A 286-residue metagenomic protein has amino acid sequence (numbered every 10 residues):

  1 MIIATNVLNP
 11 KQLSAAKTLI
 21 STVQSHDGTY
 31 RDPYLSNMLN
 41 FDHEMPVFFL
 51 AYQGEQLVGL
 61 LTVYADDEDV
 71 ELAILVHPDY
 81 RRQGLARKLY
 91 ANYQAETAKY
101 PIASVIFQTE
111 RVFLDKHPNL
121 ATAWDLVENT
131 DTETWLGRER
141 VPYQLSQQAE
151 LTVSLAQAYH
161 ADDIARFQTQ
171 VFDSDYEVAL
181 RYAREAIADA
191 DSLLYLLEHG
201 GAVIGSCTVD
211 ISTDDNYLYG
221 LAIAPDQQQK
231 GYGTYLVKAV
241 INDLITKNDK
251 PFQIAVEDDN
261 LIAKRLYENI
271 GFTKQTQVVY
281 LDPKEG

Functional and structural regions predicted by a protein language model:
M1-A16, L151-I164: A short beta-loop-alpha structural element at the N-terminal edge of CoA-dependent acyl/N-acetyltransferase catalytic
T18-L39, Q168-I187: Conserved GNAT-fold acetyl-CoA-binding loop/helix
Q24, R31-K88, Y93, T97 (+2 more regions): Conserved donor-binding loop and adjoining core beta-sheet/short helix segment in diverse acyl/aminoacyl transferases
V58-G59, N129-T130, I204-G205, G233 (+2 more regions): A structural microfeature
D67-E68, P78-A149, L281-P283: Acyl-donor-binding surface of acyltransferase catalytic domains
L72-I74, V105-T109, L218, F252-V256: Conserved hydrophobic beta-strand within the GNAT/NAT acetyltransferase core sheet that lines the active-site cleft
R82-A95, I223-P225, Q229-T246, K264-N269: Conserved acetyl-CoA-binding loop-helix of GNAT-fold acetyltransferases
A165-T208, S212: A mid-sequence, solvent-exposed acidic-amphipathic segment
